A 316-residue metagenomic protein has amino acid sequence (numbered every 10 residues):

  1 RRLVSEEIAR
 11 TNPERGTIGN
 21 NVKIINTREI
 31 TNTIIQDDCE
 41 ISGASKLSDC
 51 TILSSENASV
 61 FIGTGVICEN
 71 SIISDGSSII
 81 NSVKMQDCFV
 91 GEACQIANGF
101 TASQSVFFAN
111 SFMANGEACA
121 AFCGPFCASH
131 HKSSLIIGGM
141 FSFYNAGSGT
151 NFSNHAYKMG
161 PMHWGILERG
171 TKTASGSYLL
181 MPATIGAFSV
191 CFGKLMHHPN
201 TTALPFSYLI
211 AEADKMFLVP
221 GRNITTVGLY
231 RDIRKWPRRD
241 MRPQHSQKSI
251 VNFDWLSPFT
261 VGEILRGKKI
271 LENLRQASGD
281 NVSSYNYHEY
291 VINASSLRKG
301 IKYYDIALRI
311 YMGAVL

Functional and structural regions predicted by a protein language model:
R1-G19, K23, R231-L316: Long, compositionally biased, glycine/small-hydrophobic-enriched stretches that function as flexible linkers, tethers
R1-G63, I67-N70, G76: Extended, small-residue-rich solenoid/repeat segments and analogous flexible loops that form exposed scaffolds
I52-E56, F61-D87, G91-A277: Glycine-rich hexapeptide-repeat left-handed beta-helix
